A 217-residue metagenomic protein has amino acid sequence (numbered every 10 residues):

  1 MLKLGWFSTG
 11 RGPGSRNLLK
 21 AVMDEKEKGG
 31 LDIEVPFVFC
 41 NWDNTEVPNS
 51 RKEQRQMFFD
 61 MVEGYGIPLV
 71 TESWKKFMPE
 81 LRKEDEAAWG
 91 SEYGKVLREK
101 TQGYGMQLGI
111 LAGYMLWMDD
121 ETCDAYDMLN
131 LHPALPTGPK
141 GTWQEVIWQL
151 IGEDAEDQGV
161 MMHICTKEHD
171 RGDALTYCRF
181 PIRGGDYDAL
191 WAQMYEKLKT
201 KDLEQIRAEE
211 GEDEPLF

Functional and structural regions predicted by a protein language model:
M1-F217: One-carbon transfer enzymes
